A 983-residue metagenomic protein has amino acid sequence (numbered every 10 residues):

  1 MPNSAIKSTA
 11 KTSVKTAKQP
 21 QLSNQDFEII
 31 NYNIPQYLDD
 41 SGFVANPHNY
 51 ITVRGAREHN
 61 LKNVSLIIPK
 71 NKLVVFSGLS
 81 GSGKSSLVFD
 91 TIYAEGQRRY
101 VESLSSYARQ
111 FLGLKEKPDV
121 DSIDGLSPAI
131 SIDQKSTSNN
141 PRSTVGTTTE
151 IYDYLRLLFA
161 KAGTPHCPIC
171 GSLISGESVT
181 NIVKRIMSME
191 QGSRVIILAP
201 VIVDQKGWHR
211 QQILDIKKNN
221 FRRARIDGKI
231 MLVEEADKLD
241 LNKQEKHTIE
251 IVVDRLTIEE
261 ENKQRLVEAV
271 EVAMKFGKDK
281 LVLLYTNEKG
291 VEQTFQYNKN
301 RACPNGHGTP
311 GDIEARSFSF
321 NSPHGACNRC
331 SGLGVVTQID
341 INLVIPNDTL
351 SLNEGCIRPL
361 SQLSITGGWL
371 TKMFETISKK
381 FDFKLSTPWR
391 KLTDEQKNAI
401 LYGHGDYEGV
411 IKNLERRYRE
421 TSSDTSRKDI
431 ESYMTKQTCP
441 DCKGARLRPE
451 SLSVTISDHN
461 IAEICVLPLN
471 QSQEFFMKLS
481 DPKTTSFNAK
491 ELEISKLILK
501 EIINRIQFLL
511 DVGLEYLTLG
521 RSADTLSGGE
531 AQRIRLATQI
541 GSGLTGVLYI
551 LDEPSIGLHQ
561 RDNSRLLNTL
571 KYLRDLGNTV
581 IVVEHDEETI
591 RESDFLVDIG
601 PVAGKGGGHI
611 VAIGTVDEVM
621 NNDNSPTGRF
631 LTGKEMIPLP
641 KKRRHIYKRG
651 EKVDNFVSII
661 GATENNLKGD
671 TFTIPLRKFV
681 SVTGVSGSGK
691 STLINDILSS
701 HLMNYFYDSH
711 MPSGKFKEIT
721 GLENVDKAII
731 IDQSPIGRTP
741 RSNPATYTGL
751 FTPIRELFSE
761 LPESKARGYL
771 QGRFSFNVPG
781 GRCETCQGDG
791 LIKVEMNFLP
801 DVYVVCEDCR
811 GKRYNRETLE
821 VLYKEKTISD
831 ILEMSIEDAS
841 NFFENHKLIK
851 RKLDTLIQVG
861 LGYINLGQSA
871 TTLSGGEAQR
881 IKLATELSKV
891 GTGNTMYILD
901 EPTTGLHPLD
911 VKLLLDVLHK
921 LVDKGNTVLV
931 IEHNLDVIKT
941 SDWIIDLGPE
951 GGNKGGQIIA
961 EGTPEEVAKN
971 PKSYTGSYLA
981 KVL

Functional and structural regions predicted by a protein language model:
M1-L983: Conserved phosphate-binding elements of NTP-dependent enzyme cores
